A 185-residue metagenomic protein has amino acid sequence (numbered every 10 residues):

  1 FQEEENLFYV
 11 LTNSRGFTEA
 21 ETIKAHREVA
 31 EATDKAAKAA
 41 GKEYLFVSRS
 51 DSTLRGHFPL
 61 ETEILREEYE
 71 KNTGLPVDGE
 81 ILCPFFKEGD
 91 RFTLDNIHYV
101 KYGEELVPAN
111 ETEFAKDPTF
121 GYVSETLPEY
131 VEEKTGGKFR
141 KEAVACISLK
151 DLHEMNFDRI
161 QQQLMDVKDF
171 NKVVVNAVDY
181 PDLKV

Functional and structural regions predicted by a protein language model:
F1-N6, F17-F46, L54-P181: Cap/lid and interdomain-hinge subdomains that line or gate substrate/regulatory clefts in soluble alpha/beta enzymes
V10-R15: Short loop/turn segments at strand-loop or loop-helix junctions that form parts of catalytic or ligand-binding pockets
K184-V185: The feature marks the mature, well-folded catalytic cores of soluble enzymes
